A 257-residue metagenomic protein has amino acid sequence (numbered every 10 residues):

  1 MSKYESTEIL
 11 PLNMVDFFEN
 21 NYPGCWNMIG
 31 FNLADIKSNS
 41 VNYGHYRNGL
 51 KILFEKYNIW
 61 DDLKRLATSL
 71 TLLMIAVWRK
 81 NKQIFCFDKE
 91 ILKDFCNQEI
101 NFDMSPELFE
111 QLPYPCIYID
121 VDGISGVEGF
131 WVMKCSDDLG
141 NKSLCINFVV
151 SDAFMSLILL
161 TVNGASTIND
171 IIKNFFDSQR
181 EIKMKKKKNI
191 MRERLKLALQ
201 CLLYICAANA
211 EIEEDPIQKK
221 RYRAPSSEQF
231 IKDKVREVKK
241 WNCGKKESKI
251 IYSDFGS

Functional and structural regions predicted by a protein language model:
M1-S253: Intrinsically disordered, low-complexity regulatory segments
F255-S257: C-terminal, beta-strand-rich globular interaction domains
